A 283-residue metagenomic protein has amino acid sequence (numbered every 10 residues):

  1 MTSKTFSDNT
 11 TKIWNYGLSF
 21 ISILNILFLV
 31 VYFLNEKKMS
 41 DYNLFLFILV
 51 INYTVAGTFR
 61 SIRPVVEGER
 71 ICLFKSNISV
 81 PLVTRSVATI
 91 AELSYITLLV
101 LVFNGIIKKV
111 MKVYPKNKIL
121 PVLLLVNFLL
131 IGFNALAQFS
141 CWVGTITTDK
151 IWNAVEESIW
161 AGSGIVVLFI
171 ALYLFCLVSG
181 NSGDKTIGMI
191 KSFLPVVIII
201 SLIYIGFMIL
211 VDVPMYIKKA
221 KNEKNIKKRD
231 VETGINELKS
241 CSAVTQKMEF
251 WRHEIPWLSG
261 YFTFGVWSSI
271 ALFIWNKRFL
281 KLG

Functional and structural regions predicted by a protein language model:
M1-T54, F74, P81: Membrane-proximal first intracellular loop
S7-T10, S76-I90, Q246-W257: Short aromatic-rich membrane-water interface segments that cap or initiate transmembrane helices in multi-pass membrane
Y16-F28, V167-G180, K185-G283: C-terminal transmembrane-bundle signature of multipass membrane proteins, characterized by strong activation on
I26-E36, S61-G68, V87-V122, G132-W142 (+1 more regions): Internal transmembrane alpha-helix with an interfacial aromatic "cap," most often the third helix
K38-N52, Y114-F128, D184-V197: Membrane-interfacial loop-to-transmembrane alpha-helix junctions, especially the N-terminal start
V55-V83, W142-T145: Helix-loop junctions on the outward
S79-A88, L120-N127, T148-G164: Transmembrane alpha-helix entry/boundary detector in multi-pass membrane proteins
G132-V196: Short helix-loop boundary/capping segments
